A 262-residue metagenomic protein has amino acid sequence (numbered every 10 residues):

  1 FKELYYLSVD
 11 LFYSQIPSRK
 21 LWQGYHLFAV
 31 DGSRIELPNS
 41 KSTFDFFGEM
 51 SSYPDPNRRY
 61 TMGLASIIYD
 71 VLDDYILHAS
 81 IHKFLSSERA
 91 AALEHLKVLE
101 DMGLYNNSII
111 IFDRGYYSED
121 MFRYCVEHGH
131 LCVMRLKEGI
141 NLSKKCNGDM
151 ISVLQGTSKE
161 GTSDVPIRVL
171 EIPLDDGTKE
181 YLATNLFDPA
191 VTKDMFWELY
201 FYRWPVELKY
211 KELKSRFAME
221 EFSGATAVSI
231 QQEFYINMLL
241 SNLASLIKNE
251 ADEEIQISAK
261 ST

Functional and structural regions predicted by a protein language model:
E3-S8, L21-H26, S33-D45, P56-T262: Single, function-defining residue in the core of a domain
V9-Q15: A short, well-structured juxtamembrane/interface segment
Q15-I16, P54: Short secondary-structure capping/turn segments at boundaries of alpha-helices and beta-strands
I16-R19, A29: N-terminal donor/sugar-recognition subdomains of glycan-related enzymes, prototypically the membrane-proximal stem
F46-S52: Short Pro/Gly-enriched beta-strand edge/turn motifs at strand-loop
